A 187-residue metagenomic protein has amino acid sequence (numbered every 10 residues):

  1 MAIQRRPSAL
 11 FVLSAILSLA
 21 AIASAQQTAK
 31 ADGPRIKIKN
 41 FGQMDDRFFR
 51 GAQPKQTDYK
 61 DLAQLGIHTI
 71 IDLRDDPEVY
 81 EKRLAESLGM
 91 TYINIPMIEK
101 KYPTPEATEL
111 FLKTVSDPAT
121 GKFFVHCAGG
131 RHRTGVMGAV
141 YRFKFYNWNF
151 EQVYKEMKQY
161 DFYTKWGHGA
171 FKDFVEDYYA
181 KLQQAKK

Functional and structural regions predicted by a protein language model:
M1-V12: Bacterial N-terminal signal peptides that target proteins for export
A2, S18-F124, V136-K187: Cys-dependent protein tyrosine phosphatase-like superfamily
A9-L10, I16, A20: Serine/proline-rich low-complexity intrinsically disordered segments, especially terminal tails, linkers
C127: Short cysteine clusters
G130: Substrate/cofactor-recognition hotspot
R133: Glycine/aspartate-rich loop-and-adjacent alpha/beta segment that forms the canonical ThDP
